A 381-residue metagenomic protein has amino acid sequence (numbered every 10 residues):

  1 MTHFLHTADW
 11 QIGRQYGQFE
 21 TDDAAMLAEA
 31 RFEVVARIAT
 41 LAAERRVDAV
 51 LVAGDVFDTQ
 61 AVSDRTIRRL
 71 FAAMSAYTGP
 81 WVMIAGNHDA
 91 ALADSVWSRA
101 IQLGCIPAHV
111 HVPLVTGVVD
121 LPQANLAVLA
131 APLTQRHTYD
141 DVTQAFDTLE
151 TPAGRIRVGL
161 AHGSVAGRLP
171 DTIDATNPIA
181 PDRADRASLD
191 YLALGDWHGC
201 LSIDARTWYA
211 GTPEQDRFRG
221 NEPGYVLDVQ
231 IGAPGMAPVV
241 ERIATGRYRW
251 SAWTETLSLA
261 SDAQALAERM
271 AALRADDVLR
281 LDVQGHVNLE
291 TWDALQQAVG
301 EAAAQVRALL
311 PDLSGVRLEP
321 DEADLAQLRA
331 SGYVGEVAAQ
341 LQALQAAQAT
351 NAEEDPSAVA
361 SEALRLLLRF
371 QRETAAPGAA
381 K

Functional and structural regions predicted by a protein language model:
M1-R69, T151, S357-S361, R369-K381: N-terminal active-site segment of His-dependent metallophosphoesterases
A36-R46, D147-T148, A260-L273: A short, well-ordered alpha-helical element
R46-V47, R155, S188, A275-D277 (+1 more regions): Short loop/turn motifs at secondary-structure junctions
A49, T59-W208, T212-R217, P223 (+1 more regions): His/Asp/Glu-rich metal-coordinating catalytic cores of metallo-dependent phosphodiesterases/hydrolases acting on
G54, A161-S164, V283-H286: Short, well-ordered beta-to-alpha junction loops that form the rim of enzyme active sites and present histidine/acidic
P223-V226, W250-A252: Short hydrophobic/aromatic beta-strand or adjacent loop that forms the aromatic wall/cage of a ligand/substrate-binding
A233-K381: Accessory, non-catalytic peripheral segments of nucleic-acid enzymes
